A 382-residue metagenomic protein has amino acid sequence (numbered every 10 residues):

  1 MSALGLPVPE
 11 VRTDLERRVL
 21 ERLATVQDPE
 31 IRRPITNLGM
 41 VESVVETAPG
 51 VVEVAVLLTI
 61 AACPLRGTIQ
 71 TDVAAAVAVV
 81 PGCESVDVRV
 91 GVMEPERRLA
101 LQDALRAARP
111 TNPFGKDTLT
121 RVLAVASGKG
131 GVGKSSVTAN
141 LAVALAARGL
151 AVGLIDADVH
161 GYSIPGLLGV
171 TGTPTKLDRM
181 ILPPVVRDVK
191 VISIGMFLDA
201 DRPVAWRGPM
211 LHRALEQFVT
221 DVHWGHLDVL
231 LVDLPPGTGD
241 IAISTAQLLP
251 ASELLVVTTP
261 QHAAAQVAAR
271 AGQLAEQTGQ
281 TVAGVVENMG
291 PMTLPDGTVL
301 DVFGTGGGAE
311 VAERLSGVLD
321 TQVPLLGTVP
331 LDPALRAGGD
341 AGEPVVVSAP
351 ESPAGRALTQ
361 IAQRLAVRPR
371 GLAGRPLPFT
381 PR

Functional and structural regions predicted by a protein language model:
S2-E42: N-proximal, solvent-exposed amphipathic alpha-helical segments enriched in charged/polar residues
P29-L57, V329: Short edge beta-strands and adjacent turn/loop segments
N37-M40, V45, T59, R66-S127 (+1 more regions): Extreme N-terminal, non-catalytic leader segments that precede Walker-type/kinase nucleotide-binding cores
V73, R213, D221-W224, D228-A337: Conserved catalytic-core segment of NTP-binding enzymes
R121-V159, G272, V285: Walker A/P-loop phosphate-binding motif and the immediately C-terminal alpha-helix
L145-G208, H212-V219: Phosphate-binding loop that captures ATP/GTP phosphates
I192, L234, Q360: Glycine-rich phosphate-binding loops of nucleotide-dependent enzymes
A341-S352: C-terminal boundary of histidine-terminating zinc-finger modules
